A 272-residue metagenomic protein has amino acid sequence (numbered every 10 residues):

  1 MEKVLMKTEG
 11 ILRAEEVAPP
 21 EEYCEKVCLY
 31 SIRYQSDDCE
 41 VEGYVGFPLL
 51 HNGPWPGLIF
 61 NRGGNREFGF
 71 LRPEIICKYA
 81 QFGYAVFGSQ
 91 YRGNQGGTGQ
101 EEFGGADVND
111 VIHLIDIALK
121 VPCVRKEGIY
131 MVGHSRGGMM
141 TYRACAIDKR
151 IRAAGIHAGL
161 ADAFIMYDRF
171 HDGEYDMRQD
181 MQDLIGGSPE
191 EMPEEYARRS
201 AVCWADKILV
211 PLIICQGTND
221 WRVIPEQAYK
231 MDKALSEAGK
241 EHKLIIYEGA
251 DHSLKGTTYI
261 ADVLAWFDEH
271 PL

Functional and structural regions predicted by a protein language model:
T8-H51: N-terminal cap/lid segment of alpha/beta-hydrolase-fold proteins
H51-W55, F60-G99, F164: Short substrate-entry loop that stabilizes the transition state in hydrolases
E102-P122: Alpha/beta-hydrolase active-site loop
V124-S135: Alpha/beta-hydrolase fold nucleophile elbow
Y142-M192: Hydrolase active-site cap/lid region
I208, I214-Q216, D220: Short beta-strand/loop motif that positions the catalytic acidic residue of the alpha/beta-hydrolase fold
N219-V223, S253: Acidic catalytic loop of the alpha/beta-hydrolase fold
Y229-L272: C-terminal catalytic histidine-bearing segment of alpha/beta-hydrolase fold enzymes
